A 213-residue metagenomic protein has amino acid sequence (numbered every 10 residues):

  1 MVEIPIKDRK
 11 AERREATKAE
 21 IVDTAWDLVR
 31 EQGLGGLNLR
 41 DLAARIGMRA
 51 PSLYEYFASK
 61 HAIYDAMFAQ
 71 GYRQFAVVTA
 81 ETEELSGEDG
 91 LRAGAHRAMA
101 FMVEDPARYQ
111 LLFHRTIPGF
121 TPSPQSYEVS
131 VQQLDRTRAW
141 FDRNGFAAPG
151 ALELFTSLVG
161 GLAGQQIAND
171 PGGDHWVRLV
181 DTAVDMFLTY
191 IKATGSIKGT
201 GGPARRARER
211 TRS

Functional and structural regions predicted by a protein language model:
M1-A16, G195-S213: N-terminal intrinsically disordered/low-complexity leader segments
E20, T24, L28-A62, A66: Helix-turn-helix
I21-V29, G71, F75, A98 (+1 more regions): Short hydrophobic clusters on alpha-helical segments that form packing/core surfaces in small helical domains
N38, Q110-F113, F120-T121, A168 (+1 more regions): Short, hydrophobic secondary-structure boundary micro-motifs
M67-A93, P124-V131, D135, A139: Amphipathic alpha-helical linker/stalk segments
A76, G119-G145, P149-L154, H175-T189: Amphipathic alpha-helical packing segments from all-alpha helical-bundle domains
L91-F113, P122-Q125, T156: Helical hydrophobic small-molecule/effector-binding pocket
T156-D174, L188-G199: Amphipathic C-terminal alpha-helical segment
